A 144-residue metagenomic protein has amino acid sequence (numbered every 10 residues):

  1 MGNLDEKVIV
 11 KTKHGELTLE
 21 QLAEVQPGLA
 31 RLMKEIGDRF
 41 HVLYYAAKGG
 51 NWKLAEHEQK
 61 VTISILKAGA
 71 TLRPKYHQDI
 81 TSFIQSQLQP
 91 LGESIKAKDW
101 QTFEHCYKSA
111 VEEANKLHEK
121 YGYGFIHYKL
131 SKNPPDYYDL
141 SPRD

Functional and structural regions predicted by a protein language model:
G2-D144: C-terminal-biased regions
